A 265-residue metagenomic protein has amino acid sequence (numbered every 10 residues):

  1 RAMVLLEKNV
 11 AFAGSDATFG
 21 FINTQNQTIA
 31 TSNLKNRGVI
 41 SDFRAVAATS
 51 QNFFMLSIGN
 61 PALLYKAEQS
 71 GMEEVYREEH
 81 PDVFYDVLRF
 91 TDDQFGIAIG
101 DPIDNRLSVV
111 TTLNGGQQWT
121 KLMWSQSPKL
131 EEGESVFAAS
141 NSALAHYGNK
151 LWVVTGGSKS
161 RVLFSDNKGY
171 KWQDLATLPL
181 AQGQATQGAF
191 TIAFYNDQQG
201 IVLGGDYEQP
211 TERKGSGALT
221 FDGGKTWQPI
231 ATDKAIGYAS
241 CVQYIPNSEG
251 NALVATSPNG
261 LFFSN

Functional and structural regions predicted by a protein language model:
R1-A17: Beta-strand-rich domains and repeat architectures in extracellular enzymes and scaffolds, especially beta-propellers
R1-A2, I40-A47, D82-R89, T186-T191 (+1 more regions): Repeated scaffold domains used in trafficking and secretory/extracellular systems, primarily beta-propellers
N9-A11, N52-M55, Q94-A98, K150-W152 (+2 more regions): Entry beta-strands of beta-propeller and related beta-repeat scaffolds
D16-G38, P61, Y65-H80, V109-P128 (+3 more regions): Asp-box/BNR beta-propeller loop motif
I40, M123-A143, A176-T191, I230-C241: Extracytoplasmic beta-rich repeat domains
G59-N60, P102-R106, G156-S158, Q209-K214: Short, solvent-exposed loop/turn segments at conserved positions within beta-propeller repeat blades
K129-A176: Loop-centered beta-sheet repeat module
G205, T211, A231-F263: Loop/turn-rich, solvent-exposed surfaces of beta-rich toroidal or solenoidal domains
